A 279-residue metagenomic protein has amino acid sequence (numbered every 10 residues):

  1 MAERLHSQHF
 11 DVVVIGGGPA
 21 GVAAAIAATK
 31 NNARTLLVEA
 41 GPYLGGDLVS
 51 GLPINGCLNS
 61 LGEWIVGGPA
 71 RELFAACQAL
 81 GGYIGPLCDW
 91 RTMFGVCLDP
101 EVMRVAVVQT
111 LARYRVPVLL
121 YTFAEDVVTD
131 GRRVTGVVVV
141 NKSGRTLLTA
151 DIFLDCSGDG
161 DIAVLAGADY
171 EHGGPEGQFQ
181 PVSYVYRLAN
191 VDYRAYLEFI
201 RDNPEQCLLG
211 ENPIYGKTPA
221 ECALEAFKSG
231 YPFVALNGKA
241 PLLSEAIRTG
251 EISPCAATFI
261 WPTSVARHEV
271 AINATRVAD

Functional and structural regions predicted by a protein language model:
A2, A27, A33-R34, E39-D130 (+1 more regions): Conserved N-terminal/central alpha/beta ligand/cofactor-binding core
A2-E3, D47, Y121, R145-I152 (+1 more regions): Flavin (FAD/FMN)-binding glycine-rich loop and adjacent Rossmann-like elements that form
H6-G18: Beta1/beta-strand and adjacent pyrophosphate-binding region of the FAD-binding site in flavoprotein oxidoreductases
H9-D11, N31-R34, Y114-V116, T146 (+1 more regions): Loop/turn elements at helix/coil->beta-strand transitions in domains of secreted/extracellular proteins
G21: N-terminal Rossmann-fold NAD(P) dinucleotide-binding loop
D89, G136, T275-D279: Acidic/histidine-rich, surface-exposed loop or edge segments in extracytoplasmic proteins
V128-L147: Conserved beta-strand-loop-beta-strand element in the redox core of flavoprotein oxidoreductases
